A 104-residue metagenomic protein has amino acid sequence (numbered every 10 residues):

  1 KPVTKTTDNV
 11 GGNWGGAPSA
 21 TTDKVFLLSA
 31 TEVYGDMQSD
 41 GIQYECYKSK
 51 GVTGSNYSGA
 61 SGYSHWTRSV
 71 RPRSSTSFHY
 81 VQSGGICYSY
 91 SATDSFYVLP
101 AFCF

Functional and structural regions predicted by a protein language model:
K1-F104: C-terminal, surface-exposed recognition/capping segments
